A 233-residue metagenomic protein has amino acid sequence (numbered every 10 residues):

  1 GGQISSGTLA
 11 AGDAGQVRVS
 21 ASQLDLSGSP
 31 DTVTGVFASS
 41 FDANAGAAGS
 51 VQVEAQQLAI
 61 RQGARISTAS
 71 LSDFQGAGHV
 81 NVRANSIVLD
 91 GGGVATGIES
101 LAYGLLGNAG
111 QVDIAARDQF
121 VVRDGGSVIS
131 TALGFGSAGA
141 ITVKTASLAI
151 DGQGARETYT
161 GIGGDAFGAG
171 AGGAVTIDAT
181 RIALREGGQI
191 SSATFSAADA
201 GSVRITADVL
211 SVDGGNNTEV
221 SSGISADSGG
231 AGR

Functional and structural regions predicted by a protein language model:
G1-R233: Extracellular and secretory-pathway beta-repeat/beta-biased strand scaffolds
